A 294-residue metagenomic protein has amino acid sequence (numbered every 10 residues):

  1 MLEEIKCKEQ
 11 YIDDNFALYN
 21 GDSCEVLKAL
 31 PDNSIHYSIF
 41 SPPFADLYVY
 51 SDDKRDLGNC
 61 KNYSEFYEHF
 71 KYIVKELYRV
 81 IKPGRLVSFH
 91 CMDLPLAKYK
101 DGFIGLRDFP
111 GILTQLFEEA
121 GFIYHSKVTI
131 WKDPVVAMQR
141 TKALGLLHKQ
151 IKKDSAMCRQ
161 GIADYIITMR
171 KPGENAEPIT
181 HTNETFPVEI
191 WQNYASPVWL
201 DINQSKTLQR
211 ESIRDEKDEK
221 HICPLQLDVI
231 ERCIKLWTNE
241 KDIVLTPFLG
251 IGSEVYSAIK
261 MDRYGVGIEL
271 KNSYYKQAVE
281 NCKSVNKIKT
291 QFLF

Functional and structural regions predicted by a protein language model:
L2-Q277, K283, F294: Core catalytic lobe of class I
K289-F292: Flexible, disordered linker segments and immediate boundary regions flanking tandem C2H2 zinc-finger modules
